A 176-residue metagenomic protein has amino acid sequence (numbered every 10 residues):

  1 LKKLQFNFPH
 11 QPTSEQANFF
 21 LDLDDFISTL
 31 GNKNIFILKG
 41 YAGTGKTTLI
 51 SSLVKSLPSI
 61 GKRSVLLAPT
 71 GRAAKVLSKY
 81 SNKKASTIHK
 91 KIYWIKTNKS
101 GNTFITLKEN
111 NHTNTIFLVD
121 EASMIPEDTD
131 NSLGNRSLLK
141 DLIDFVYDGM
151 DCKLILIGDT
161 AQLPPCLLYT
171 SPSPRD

Functional and structural regions predicted by a protein language model:
L1-I157: Helicase P-loop NTPase motor core of nucleic-acid translocases
S123, Q162, D176: Short, glycine/acidic-enriched loop or turn micro-motifs at the edges of active sites
T160-L168: Signature of the SF2 helicase/ATPase Hel1-core->accessory helical subdomain module
Y169-D176: Conserved small/polar residues in nucleotide/adenosyl-binding loops
